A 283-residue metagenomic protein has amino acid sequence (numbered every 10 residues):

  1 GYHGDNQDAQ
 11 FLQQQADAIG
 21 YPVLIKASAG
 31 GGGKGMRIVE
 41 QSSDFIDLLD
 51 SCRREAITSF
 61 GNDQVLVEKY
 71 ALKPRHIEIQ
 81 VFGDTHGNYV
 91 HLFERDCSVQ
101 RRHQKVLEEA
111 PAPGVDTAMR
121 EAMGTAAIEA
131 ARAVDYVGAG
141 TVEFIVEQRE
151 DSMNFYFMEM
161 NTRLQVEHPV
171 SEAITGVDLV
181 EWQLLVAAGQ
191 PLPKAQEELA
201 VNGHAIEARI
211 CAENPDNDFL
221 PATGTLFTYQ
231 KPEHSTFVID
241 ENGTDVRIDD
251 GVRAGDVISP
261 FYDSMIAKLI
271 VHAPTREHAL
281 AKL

Functional and structural regions predicted by a protein language model:
G1-G30, G35: A conserved helix-loop-beta module that forms one wall/lid of the active-site cleft in ATP-utilizing catalytic domains
A27, G32, V39-L283: ATP-dependent carboxylate activation and anion-phosphoryl transfer catalytic cores that bind Mg-ATP to form
